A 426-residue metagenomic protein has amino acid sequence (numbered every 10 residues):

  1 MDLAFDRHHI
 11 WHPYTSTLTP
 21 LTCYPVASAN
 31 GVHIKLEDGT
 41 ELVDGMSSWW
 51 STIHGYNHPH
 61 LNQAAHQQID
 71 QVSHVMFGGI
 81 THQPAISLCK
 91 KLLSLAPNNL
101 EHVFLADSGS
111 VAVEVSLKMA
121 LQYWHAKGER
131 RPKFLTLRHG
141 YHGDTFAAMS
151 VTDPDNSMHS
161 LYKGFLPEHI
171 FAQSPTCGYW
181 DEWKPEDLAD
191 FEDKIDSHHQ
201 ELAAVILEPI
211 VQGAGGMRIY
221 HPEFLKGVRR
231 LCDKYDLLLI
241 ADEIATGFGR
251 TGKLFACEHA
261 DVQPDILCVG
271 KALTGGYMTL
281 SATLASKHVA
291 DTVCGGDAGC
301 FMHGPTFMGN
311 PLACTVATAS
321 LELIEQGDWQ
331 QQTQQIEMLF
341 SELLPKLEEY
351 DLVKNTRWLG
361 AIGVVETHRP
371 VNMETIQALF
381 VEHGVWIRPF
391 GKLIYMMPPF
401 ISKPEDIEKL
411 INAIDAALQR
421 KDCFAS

Functional and structural regions predicted by a protein language model:
M1-S426: Conserved N-terminal phosphate-binding loop of PLP-dependent enzymes in the Aspartate aminotransferase
